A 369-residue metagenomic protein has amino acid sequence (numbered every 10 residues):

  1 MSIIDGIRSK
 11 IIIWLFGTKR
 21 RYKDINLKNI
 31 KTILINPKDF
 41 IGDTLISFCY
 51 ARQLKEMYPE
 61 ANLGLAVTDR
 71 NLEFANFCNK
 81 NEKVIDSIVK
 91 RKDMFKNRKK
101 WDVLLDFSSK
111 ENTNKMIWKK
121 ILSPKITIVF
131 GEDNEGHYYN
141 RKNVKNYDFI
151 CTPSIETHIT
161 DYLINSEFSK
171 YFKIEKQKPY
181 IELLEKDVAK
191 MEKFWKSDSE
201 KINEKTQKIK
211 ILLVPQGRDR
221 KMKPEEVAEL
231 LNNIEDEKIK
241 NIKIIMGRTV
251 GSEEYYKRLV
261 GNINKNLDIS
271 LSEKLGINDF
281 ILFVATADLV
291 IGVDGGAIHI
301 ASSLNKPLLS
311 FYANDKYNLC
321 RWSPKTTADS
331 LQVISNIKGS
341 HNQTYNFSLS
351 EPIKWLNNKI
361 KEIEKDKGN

Functional and structural regions predicted by a protein language model:
M1-N369: Catalytic machinery of carbohydrate-active enzymes, primarily nucleotide-sugar-dependent glycosyltransferases
